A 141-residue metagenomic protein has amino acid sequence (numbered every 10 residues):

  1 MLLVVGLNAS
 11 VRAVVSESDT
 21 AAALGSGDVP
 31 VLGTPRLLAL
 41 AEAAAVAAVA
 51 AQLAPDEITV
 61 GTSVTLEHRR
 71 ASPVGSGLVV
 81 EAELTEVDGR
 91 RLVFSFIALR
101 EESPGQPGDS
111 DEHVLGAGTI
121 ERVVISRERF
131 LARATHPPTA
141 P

Functional and structural regions predicted by a protein language model:
M1-A21, G25, G77-V87, L92-E101 (+1 more regions): Extended beta-strand/beta-hairpin segments
L2-L7, V14-D56, R129-P141: Hot-dog-fold acyl-thioester-processing enzymes
V15-E17, R70, V124-S126: Non-catalytic surface loops within mature trypsin-like serine protease
L24, T59-G61, H113: Short, solvent-exposed coil/turn segments
P30, H68-A71, E83-E86: Amphipathic, hydrophobic secondary-structure cores in small proteins
E42, E57-T62, G89-L92: Generic structural signal for well-ordered secondary structure
V46-V79: Hydrophobic beta-strand-centered segment that forms part of the acyl-chain substrate-binding groove
P73-V74, T85-P141: HotDog/MaoC-like acyl-thioester-processing domains
